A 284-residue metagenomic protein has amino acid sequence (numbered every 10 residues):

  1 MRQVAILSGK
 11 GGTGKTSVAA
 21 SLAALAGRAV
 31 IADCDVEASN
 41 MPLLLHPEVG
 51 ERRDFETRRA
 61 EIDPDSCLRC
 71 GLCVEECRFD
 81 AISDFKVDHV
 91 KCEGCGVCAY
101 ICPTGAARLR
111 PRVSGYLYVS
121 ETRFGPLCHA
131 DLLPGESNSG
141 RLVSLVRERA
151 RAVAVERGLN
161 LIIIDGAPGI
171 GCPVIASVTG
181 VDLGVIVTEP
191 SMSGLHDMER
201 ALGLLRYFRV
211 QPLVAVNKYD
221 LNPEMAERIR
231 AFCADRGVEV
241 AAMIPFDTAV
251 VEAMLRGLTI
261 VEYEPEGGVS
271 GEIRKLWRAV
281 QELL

Functional and structural regions predicted by a protein language model:
M1-A26: Walker A (P-loop) phosphate-binding motif
M1-K10, A32, S39, L43-P47: Extreme N-terminal, non-catalytic leader segments that precede Walker-type/kinase nucleotide-binding cores
A29-P42, P111-Y116: Short beta-strand-centered segment that lines the nucleotide-binding/catalytic pocket of NTP-utilizing
D35, D131-P134, N138, R147-P173: Switch II (G3) loop of P-loop NTPases
H46-P64: N-terminal glycine-rich dinucleotide-binding loop that anchors FAD/FMN and/or NAD(P) in oxidoreductases
L72-H89, V97-V113: Iron-sulfur cluster-binding cysteine motifs and their immediate structural context in ferredoxin-like electron-transfer
P173-M192: Inter-motif core of Ras-like GTPase G domains
L204-L284: C-terminal lobe/tail of nucleotide-utilizing enzymes
